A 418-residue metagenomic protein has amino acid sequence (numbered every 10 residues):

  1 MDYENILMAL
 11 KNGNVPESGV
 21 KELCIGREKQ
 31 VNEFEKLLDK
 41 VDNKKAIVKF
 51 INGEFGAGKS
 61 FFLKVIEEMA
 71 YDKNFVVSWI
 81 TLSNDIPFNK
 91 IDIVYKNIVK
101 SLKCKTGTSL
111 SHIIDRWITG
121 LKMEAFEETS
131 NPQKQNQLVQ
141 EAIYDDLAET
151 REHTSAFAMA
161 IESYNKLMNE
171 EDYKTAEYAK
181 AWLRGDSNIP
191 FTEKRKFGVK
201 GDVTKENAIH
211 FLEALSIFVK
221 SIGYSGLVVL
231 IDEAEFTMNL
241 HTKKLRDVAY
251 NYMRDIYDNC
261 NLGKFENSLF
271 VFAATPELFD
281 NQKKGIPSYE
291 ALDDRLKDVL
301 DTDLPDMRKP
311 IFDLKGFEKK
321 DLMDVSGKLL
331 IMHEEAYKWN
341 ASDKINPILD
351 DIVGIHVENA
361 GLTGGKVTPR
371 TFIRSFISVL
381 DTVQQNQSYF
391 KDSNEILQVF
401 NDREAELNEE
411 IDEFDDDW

Functional and structural regions predicted by a protein language model:
M1-I47, Y389-W418: A short, basic N-terminal segment
M1-Y3, V31, A176-N346: The catalytic "switch" region of P-loop NTPases
P16-E22, N52, I80, K196-K200 (+2 more regions): Glycine- and acidic
E35-L38, E67, Y95, V99 (+3 more regions): Short, well-ordered alpha-helical packing segments
V48-G53, A57, F61-I222, L362 (+2 more regions): P-loop NTPase nucleotide-binding core
F61, E124-F126, T237, V399-N408: Eukaryote-specific, cytoplasm-facing alpha-helical/coiled-coil scaffolding segments in long proteins
V94-L102, M253, S326-L330, F376: Short amphipathic C-terminal alpha-helix that caps PH/PH-like domains
N165-A181, D301-P305, K315-W418: C-terminal alpha-helical "lid" subdomain
